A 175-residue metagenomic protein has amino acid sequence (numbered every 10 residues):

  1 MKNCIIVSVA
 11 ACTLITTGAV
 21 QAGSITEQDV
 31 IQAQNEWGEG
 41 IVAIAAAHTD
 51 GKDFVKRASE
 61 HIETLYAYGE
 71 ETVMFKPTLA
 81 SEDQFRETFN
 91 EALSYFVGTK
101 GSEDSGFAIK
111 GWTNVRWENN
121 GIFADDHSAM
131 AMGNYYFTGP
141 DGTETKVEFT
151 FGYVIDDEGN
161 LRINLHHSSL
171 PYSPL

Functional and structural regions predicted by a protein language model:
M1-A22: Gram-negative bacterial Sec-dependent N-terminal signal peptides
G18-A67: Short, low-complexity N-terminal intrinsically disordered segments enriched in polar/charged residues
I25, D29, N119, F123 (+1 more regions): Conserved aromatic-histidine-acidic binding/catalytic patches
G51-N119: A solvent-exposed, acidic/Ser-Thr-rich amphipathic alpha-helical stretch
A124-M132, D141-P174: Short beta-strand edge/turn micro-motifs at domain boundaries
